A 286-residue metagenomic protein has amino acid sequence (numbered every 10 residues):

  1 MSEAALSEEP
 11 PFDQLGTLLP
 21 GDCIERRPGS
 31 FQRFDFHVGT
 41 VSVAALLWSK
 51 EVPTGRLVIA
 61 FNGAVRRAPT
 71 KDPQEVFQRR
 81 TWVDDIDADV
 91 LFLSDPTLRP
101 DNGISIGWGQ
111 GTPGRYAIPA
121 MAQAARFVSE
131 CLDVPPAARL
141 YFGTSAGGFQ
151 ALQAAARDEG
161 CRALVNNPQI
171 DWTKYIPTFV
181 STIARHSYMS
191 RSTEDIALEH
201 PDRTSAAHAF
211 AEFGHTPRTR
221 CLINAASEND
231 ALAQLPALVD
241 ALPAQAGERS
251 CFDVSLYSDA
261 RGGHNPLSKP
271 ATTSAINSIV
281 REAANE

Functional and structural regions predicted by a protein language model:
M1-R33: An N-terminal hydrophobic leader/cap segment in hydrolases
L18, D35-N102: Short, surface-exposed "cap/lid" segments of acyl-processing enzymes
W108-L132: Alpha/beta-hydrolase active-site loop
D133-S145: Alpha/beta-hydrolase fold nucleophile elbow
G143-Q153: Glycine-rich nucleophile elbow surrounding the catalytic serine of serine-hydrolase chemistry
Q153-A163: Conserved hydrolase catalytic core segment
V165-Y175: Active-site nucleophile loop of the alpha/beta-hydrolase fold
I176-D253, G262-S278: The feature captures the conserved acid-bearing segment of alpha/beta-hydrolase catalytic domains
